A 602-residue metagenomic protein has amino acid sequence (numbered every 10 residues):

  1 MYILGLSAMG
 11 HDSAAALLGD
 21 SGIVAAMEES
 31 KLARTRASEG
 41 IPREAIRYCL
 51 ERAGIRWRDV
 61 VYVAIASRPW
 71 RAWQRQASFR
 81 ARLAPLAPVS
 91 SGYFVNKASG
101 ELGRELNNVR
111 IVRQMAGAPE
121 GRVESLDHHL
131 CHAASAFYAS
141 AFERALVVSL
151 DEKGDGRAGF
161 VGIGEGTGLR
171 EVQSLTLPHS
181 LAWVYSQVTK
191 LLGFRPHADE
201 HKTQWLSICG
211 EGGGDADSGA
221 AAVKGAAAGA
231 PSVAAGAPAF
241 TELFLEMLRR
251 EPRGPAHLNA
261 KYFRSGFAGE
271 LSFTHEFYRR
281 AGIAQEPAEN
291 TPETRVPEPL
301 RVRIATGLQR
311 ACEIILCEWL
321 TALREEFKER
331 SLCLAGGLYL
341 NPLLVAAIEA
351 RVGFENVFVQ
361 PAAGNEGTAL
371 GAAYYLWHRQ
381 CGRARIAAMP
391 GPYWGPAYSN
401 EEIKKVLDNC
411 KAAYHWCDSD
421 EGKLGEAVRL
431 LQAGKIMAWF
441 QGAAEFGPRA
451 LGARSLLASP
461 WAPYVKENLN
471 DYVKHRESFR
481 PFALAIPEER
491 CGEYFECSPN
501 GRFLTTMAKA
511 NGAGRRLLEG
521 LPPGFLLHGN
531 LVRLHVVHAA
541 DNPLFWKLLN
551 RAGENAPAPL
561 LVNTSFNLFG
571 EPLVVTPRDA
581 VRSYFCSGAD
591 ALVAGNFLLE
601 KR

Functional and structural regions predicted by a protein language model:
Y2, A8-E28, A33-R36, L86-P88 (+8 more regions): Flexible beta->alpha loop and helix N-cap segments adjacent to enzyme active/binding sites
K31-I55: N-terminal phosphate-binding loop and adjacent alpha-helix
E44-A53, V63-S67, L548, A556: Short HxH-centered metal-ligating active-site micro-motif
R47-V61, A116, L320-K328: Phosphate/pyrophosphate-binding loops at sites that engage ATP/ADP/AMP, CoA/4′-phosphopantetheine, polyphosphate
R56-V109, A134-S135: Short beta-strand-loop/turn "lid" adjacent to the catalytic site in phosphate-handling enzymes
V63-A66, A335, Q360, G595: Conserved residues at the C-terminal ends of beta-strands
A98-L102, V123-L126, T294, E298-I314 (+2 more regions): Short acidic-aromatic active-site loops that bind/stabilize oxyanions
T306-L332: Phosphate/ATP-binding catalytic cores across multiple sugar-kinase/actin-like superfamilies, primarily ASKHA
